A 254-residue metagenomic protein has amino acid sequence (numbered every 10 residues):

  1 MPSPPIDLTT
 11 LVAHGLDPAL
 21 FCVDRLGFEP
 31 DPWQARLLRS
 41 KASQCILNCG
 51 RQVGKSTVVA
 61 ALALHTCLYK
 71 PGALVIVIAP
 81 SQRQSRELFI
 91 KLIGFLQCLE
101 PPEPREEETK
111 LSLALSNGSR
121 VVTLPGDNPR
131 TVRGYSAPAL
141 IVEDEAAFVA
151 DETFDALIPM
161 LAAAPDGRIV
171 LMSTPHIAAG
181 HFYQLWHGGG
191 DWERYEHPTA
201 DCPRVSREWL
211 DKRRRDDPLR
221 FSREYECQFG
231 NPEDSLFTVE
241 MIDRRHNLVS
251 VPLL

Functional and structural regions predicted by a protein language model:
P2-L254: Phosphate/NTP-binding elements of NTP-utilizing enzymes
